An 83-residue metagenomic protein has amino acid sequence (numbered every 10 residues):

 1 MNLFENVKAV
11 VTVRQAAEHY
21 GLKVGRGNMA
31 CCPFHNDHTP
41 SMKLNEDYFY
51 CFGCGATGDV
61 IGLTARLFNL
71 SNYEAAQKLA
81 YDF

Functional and structural regions predicted by a protein language model:
M1-F83: N-terminal structured subdomain of primase-like DNA metabolism proteins
